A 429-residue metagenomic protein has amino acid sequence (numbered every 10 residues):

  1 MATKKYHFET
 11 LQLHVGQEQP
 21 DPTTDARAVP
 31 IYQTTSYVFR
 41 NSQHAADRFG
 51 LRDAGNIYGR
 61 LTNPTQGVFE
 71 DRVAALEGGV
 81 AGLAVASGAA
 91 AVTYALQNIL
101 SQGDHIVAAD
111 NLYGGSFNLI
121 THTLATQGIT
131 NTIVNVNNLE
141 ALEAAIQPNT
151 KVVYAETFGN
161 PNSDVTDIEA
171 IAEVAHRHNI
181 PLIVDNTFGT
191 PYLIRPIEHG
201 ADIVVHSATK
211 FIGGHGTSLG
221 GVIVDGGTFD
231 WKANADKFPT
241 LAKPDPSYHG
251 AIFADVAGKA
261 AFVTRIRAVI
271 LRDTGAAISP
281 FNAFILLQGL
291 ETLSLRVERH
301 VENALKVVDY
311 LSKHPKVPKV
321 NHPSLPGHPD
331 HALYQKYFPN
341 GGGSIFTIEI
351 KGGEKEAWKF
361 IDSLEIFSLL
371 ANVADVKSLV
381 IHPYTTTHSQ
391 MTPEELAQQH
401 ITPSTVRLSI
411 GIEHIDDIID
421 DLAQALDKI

Functional and structural regions predicted by a protein language model:
A2, T121-H122, T130, P148 (+3 more regions): PLP-dependent enzyme catalytic core of the Aspartate aminotransferase-like
A2-N63, D71-R72: N-terminal "arm"/small-domain region of PLP-dependent enzymes with the aminotransferase-like
A2-T3, P20, L83-H314: Conserved PLP-enzyme active-site core in the AAT-like
N41-A90, G115-T123: Conserved N-terminal alpha-helix of the aminotransferase class I/II PLP-enzyme fold
V153, G221-I223, V320, F346 (+1 more regions): Well-ordered beta-strand positions enriched in small/hydrophobic/aromatic, beta-favoring residues
F158, T187-G189, L325, K351 (+1 more regions): Active-site beta-loop-alpha junctions enriched in small/polar residues
V224, T347-E349, S409-G411: Short hydrophobic/aromatic beta-strand micro-patches that form the beta-sheet surface supporting nucleotide- or nucleic
T274-A277, F281-A283, Q288-T292, V297-R299 (+3 more regions): Conserved small-domain helix->loop->beta segment predominantly found in fold-type I
